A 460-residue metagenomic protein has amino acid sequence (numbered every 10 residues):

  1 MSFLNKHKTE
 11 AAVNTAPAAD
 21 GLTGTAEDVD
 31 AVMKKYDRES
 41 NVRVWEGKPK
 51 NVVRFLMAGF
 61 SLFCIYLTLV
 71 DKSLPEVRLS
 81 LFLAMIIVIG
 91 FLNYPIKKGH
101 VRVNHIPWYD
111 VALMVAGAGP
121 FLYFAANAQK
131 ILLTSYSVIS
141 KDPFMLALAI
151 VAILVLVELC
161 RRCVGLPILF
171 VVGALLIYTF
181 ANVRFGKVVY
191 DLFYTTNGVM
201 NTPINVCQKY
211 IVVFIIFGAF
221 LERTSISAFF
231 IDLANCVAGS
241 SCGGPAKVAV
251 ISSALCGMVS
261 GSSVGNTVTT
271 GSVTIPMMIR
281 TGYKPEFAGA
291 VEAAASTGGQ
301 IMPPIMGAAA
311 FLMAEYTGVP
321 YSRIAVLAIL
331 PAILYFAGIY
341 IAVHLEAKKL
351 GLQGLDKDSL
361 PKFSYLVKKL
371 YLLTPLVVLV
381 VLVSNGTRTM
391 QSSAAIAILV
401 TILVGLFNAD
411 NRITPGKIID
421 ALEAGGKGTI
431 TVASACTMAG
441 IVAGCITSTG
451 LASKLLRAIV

Functional and structural regions predicted by a protein language model:
M1-S140, L146-I150: Conserved, well-structured core domains of diverse proteins
H7-N51, V326-G428: Long, contiguous bundles of hydrophobic transmembrane helices that form the permeation core of multi-pass
V42, L67-D71, N93-N104, V151-L166 (+2 more regions): Membrane-water interface regions at transmembrane-helix termini and the short interhelical loops of multi-pass membrane
F55-A58, V77-F91, Y109-A118, L146-V155 (+5 more regions): Hydrophobic mid-bilayer segments of alpha-helices in multi-pass membrane transport proteins, especially secondary
G119, L154, E158, R162-C163 (+7 more regions): Core transmembrane alpha-helical segments of multi-pass membrane transporters/permeases
L122-N127, T267, R280, Q300-F311 (+1 more regions): Transmembrane-helix bundle segments that line or gate the permeation/cavity pathway in multi-pass membrane proteins
D142-A147, N197-Y210, V237-V250, T281-F287 (+3 more regions): Membrane-interfacial loop-to-helix junctions in multi-pass transporters
I231-G299, A309, G318: Hydrophobic transmembrane alpha-helices that form the pore/transport pathway of multi-pass ion and small-solute
